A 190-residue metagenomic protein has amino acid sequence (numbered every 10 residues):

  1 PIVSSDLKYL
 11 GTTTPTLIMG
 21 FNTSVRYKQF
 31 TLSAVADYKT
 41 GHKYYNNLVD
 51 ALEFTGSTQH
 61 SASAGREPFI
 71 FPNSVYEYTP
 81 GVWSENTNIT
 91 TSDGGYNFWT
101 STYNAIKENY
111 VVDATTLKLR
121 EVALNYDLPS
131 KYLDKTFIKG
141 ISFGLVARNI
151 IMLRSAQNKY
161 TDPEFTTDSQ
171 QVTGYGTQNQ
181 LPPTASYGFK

Functional and structural regions predicted by a protein language model:
I2-Y9, T14, T102-Y110, Q170-G176: Extracytoplasmic loops and strand-loop junctions of Gram-negative outer membrane beta-barrel proteins
L17, K28-F30, T115, F137-I141 (+1 more regions): Outer-envelope beta-barrel architecture signal
G20-N22, E121-N125, G188-K190: Membrane-embedded beta-strand positions in outer-membrane beta-barrel channels/transporters
N22, T31-S33, S142-G144, K190: Residue-level detector of the transmembrane beta-barrel scaffold of outer-membrane proteins
R26, D37-K39, V146-I150: Outer-membrane beta-barrel pore domains and translocons
Q29-L32, K131-Y132: Repeated loop/turn-to-beta-strand initiation elements of outer-membrane beta-barrel proteins
G41-F137, S142, A147: Extracytoplasmic gating/loop element in the C-terminal half of outer-membrane beta-barrel translocons and assembly
G56-A64, N73-V75, T102, R154-K190: C-terminal beta-signal and terminal closure region of outer-membrane beta-barrel proteins
